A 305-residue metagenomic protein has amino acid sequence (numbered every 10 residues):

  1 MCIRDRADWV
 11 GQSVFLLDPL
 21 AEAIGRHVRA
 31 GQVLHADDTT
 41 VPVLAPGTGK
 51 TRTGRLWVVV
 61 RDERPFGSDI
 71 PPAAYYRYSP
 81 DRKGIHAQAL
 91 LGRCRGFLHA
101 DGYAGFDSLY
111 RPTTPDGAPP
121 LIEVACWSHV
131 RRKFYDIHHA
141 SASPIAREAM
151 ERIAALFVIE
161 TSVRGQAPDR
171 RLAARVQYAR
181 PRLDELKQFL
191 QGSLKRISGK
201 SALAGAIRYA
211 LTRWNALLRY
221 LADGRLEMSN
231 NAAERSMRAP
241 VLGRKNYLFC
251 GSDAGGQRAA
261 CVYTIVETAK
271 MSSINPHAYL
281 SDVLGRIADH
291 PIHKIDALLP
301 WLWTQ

Functional and structural regions predicted by a protein language model:
R4-Q305: Catalytic center-proximal scaffold of phosphoryl-transfer enzymes
